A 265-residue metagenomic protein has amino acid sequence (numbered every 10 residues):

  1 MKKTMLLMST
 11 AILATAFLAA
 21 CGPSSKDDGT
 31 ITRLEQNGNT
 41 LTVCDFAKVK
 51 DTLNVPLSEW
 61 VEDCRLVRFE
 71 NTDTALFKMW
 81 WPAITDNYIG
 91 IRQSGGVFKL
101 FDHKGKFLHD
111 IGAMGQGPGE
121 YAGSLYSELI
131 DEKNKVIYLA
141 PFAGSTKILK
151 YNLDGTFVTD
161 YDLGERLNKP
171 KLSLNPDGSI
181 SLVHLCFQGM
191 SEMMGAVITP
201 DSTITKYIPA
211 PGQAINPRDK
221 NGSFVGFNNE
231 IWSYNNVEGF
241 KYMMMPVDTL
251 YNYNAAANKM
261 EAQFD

Functional and structural regions predicted by a protein language model:
M1-S9: Bacterial N-terminal signal peptides that target proteins for export
F17-A20: C-terminal motif of bacterial Sec signal peptides marking the signal peptidase cleavage site
G22-S24: Bacterial signal peptide processing site
T40-T42, V49-N54, V61-G96: Beta-strand-rich domains and repeat architectures in extracellular enzymes and scaffolds, especially beta-propellers
T42-D45, T85-S94, K135-P141, G178-G189 (+1 more regions): Short beta-strand elements that form the blades of beta-propeller/WD-repeat-like and other beta-sheet-rich scaffold
D51-D73, K99-M114, S145-D162, E192-R218 (+1 more regions): Surface-exposed loop/turn elements that mediate protein-protein interactions on large endomembrane-trafficking
E70-M79, F101, K106-N134, L139-F142 (+1 more regions): Blade-loop segments of beta-propeller domains
M79-I84, Y126-K133, K171-D177, N221-G239: Structural signature of eukaryotic scaffold interfaces centered on beta-propeller domains
